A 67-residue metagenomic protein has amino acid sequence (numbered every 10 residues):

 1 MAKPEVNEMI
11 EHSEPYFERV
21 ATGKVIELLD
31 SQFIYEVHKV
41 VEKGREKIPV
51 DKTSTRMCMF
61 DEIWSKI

Functional and structural regions predicted by a protein language model:
M1-Y16: Short coil-to-beta transition motif at edge beta-strands of beta-rich domains
A2, A21-T22, F33: Generic short amphipathic/hydrophobic targeting helices enriched at N-termini, encompassing Sec-type signal peptides
Y16-E18, V41: Residues that cap or initiate secondary-structure elements
R19-L28: Short beta-strand-centered aromatic/proline hotspots
S31-H38: Short, solvent-exposed secondary-structure boundary/capping segments
K39-I67: Intrinsically disordered, low-complexity, charged/polar segments
